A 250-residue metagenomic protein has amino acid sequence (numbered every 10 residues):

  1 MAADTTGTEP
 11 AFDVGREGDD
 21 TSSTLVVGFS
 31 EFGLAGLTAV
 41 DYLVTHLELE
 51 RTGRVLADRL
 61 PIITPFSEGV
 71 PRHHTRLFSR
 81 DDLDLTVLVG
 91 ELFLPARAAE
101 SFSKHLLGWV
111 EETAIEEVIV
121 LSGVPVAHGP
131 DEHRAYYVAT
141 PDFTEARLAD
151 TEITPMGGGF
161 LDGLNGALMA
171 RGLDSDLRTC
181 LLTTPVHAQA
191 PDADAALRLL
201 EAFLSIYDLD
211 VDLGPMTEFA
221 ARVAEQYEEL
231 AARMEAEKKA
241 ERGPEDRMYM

Functional and structural regions predicted by a protein language model:
A2-F12, R178-M250: Extended, histidine- and acidic-residue-enriched regions that form the cofactor-binding/catalytic faces
A2-L92: N-terminal short beta-loop-beta anion/metal-coordinating cradle
V27-F29, L88-V89, V120-S122, T183-P185: Short beta-strand segments
S30-L34, L94-A96, G123-A127, A188-A190: Gly/Ser/Thr-rich loops at beta-strand to alpha-helix junctions that form or flank small-molecule/cofactor-binding
D41-H46, S103-L107, L197-L200: Short, solvent-exposed amphipathic alpha-helical segments in soluble enzyme and RNA/protein-processing domains
E50, L107-V118, D174-R178, I206-V211: Secondary-structure boundary elements
A96-E145: Internal, conserved structured core segments that host functional sites
A127-A202, I206, M248: Catalytic cores of processing enzymes, dominated by hydrolases/peptidases, characterized by acidic/His-rich
